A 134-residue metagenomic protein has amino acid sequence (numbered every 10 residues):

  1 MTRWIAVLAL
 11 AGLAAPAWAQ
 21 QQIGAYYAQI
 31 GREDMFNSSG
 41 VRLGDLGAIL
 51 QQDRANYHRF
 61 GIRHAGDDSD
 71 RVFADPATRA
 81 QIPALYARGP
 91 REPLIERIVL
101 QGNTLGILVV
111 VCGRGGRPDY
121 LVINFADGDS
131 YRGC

Functional and structural regions predicted by a protein language model:
M1-V7: Sec-dependent signal peptide recognition, specifically the positively charged N-region followed immediately by
A14-P16: N-terminal signal peptide c-region/cleavage motif recognized by signal peptidases
Q29-Q52: N-terminal targeting signals for Sec/Tat export/insertion, comprising classic cleavable signal peptides
L46-V99: Mature extracytoplasmic domains of secretory-pathway proteins
A77-V122, G128-S130: Functional cores of ribonucleases/endoribonucleases
R132-C134: Short, solvent-exposed mixed-charge patches
